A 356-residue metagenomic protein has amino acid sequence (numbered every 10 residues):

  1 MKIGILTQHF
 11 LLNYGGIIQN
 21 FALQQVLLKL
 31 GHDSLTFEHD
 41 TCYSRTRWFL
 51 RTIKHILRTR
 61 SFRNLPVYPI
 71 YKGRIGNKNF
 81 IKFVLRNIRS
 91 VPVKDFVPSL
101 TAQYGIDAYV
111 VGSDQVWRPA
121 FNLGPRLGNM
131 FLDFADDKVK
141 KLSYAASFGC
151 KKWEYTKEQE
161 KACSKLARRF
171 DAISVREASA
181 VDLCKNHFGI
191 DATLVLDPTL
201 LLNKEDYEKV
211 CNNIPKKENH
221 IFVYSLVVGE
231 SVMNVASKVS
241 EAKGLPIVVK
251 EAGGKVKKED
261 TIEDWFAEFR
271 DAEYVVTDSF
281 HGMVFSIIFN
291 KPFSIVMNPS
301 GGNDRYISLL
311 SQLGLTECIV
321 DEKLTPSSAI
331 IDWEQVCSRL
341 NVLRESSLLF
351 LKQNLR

Functional and structural regions predicted by a protein language model:
M1-R356: Active-site anion-handling motifs in enzyme catalytic cores
